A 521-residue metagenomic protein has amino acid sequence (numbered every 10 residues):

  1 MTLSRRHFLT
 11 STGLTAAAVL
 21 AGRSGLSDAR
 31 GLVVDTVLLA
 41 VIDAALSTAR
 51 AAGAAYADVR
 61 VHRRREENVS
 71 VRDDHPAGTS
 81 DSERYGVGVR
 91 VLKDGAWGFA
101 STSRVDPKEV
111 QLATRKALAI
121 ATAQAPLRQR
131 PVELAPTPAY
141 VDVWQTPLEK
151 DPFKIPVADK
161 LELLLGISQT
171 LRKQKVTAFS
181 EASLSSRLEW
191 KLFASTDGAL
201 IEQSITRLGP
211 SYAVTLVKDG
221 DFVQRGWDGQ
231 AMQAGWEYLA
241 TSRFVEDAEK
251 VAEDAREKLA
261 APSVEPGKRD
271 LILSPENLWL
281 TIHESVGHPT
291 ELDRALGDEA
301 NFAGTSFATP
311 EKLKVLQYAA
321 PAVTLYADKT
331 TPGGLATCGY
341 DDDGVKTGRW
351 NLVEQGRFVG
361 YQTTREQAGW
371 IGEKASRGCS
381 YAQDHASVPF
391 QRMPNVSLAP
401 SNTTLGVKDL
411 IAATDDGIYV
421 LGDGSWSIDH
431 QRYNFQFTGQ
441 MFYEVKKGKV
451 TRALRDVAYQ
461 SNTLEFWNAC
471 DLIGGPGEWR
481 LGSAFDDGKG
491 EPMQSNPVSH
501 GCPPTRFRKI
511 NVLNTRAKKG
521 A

Functional and structural regions predicted by a protein language model:
T2-A521: N-terminal small-residue-enriched
